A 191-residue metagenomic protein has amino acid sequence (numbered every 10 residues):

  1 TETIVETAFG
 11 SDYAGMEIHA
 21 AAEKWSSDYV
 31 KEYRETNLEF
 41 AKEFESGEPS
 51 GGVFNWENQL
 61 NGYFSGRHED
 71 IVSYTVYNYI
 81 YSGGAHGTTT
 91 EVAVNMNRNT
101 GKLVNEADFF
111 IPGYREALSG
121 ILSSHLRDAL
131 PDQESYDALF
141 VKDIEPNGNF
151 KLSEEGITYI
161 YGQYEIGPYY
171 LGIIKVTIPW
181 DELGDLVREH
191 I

Functional and structural regions predicted by a protein language model:
T1-I191: Compositionally biased intrinsically disordered regions enriched in Thr/Gly
